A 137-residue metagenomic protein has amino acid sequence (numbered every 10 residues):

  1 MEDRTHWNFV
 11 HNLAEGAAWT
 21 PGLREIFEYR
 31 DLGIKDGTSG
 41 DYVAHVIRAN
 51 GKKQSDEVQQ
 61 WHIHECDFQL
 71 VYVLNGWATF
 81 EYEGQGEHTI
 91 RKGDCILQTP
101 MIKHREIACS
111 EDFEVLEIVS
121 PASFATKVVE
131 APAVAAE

Functional and structural regions predicted by a protein language model:
E2-L13, R105-E137: Double-stranded beta-helix
A18-W61, D67: A short glycine-rich, His/Asp/Glu-containing loop-to-beta-strand
T38, T79, F124-A125: Flexible, glycine-rich phosphate/dinucleotide-binding loops and adjacent beta-alpha linkers at cofactor/substrate
V46-A49, I63-F80, I118-P121: Short, conserved beta-strand element in jelly-roll/cupin
V46-R48, D94, H104: Hydrophobic/aromatic beta-strand elements that line small-molecule binding cavities or substrate pockets in beta-rich
Q54, F80-E81: Short, solvent-exposed loop/turn segments at secondary-structure junctions
E81-E83, I107: A generic structural motif
G84-M101: Short acidic-glycine-tyrosine-enriched beta hairpin
